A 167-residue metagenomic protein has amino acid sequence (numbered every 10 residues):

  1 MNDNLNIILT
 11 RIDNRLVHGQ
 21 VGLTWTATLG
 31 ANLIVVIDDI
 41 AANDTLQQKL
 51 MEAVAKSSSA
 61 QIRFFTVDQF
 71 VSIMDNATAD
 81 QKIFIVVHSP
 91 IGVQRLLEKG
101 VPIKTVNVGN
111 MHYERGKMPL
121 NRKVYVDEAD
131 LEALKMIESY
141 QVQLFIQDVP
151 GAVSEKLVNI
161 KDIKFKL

Functional and structural regions predicted by a protein language model:
D3-A55, S59: Long, hydrophobic N-terminal alpha-helical segment
N6-T10, N32-V35, Q61-R63, K82-I85 (+2 more regions): Structural motif
D13-V17, T66, V126-D127: A general structural motif
G22-L23, V93, L134: Generic hydrophobic/aromatic pocket-lining and core-packing "Φ" positions
A42-D44, V71, G92-V93, Y113-G116: Short gly/pro/ser/thr-enriched loop/turn and capping motifs at secondary-structure boundaries
E52-V54, Q81, V124, I163-K164: Short, hinge-like loop/turn segments at secondary-structure boundaries
R63-G109: Ordered, amphipathic secondary-structure segments that act as subunit-interaction surfaces in large macromolecular
K99, K104-L167: Glycine-rich, aromatic-bearing surface loops/beta-hairpins
